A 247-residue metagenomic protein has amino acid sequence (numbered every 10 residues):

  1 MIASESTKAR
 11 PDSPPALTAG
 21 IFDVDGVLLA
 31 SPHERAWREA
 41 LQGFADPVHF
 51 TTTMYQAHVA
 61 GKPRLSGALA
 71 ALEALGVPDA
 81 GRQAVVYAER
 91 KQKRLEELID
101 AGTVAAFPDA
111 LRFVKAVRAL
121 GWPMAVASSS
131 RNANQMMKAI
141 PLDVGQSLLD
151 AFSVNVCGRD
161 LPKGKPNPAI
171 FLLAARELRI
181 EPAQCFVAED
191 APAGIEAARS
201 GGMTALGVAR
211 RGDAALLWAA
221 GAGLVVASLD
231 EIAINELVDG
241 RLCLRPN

Functional and structural regions predicted by a protein language model:
M1-T18, L111-A116, S130-A133, M137-N247: Asp-based, Mg2+/Mn2+-dependent phosphohydrolase catalytic module
I2-M54: Active-site neighborhood of HAD-like aspartate-dependent phosphohydrolases
R10-P11, P15-A16, E96-V126: Short, acidic loop-to-helix structural element flanking the phosphoryl-transfer center in phosphate-processing enzymes
L28-A30, V126-S128, G207: Hydrophobic residues in well-ordered beta-strands that form the structural core
E34-W37, R64-A68, A88, A133-N134 (+1 more regions): A general structural signal for well-ordered alpha-helical segments in protein cores
A45-A57, G76-Y87, Q146-F152, P182: Short, surface-exposed acidic
H58-I99, P108, A116: A metal-dependent, Asp-based hydrolase signature
